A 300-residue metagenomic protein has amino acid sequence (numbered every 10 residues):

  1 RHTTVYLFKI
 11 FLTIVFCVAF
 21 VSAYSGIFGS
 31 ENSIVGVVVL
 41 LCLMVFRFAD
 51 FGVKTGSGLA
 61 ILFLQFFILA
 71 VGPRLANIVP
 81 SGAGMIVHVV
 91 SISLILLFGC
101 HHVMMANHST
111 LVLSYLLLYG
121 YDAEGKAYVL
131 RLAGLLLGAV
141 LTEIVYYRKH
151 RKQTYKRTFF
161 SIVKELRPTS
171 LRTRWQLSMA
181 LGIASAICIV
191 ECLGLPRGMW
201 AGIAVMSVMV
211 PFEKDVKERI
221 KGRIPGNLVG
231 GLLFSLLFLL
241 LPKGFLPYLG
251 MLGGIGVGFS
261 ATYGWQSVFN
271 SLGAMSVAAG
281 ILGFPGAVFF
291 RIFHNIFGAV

Functional and structural regions predicted by a protein language model:
R1-S109, L113-L232, L236-F269, V277-V300: Alpha-helical transmembrane segments and their membrane-interface boundaries that form or gate the permeation pathway
